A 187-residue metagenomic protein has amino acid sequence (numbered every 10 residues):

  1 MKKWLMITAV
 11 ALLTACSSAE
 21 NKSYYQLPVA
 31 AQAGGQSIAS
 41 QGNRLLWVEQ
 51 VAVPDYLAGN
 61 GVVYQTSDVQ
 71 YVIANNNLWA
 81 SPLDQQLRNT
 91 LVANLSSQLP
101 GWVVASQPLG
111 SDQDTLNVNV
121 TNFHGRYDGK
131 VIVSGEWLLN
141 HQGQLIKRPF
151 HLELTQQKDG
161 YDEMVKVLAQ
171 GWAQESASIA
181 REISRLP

Functional and structural regions predicted by a protein language model:
K2-I7: Sec-dependent signal peptide recognition, specifically the positively charged N-region followed immediately by
L12-A15: C-terminal motif of bacterial Sec signal peptides marking the signal peptidase cleavage site
S17-E20: Bacterial signal peptide processing site
Y25-W47: Post-signal peptide N-terminal segment of mature Sec-exported envelope proteins
N43-D112: N-terminal segment of the mature soluble domain
Q70-L78, Q144-Q174: Short secondary-structure boundary motifs at beta->alpha junctions and helix caps
R126-L154: Amphipathic beta-strand/beta-sheet edge segments enriched in Tyr/Trp
Q170-P187: Compositionally biased, intrinsically disordered linkers/stalks adjacent to structured regions
